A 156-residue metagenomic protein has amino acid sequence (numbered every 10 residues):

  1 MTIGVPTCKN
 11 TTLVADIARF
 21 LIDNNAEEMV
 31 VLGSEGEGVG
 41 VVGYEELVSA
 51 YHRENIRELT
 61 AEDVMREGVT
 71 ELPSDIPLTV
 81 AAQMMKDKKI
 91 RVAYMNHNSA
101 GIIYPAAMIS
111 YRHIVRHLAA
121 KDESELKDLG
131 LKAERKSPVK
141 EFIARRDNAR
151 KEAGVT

Functional and structural regions predicted by a protein language model:
M1-D16, L21-N24, V30-V31: The feature marks the first
M1-G4, G38-I90, Y104-T156: Tandem CBS (Bateman) regulatory domains
D23-A26, K88-R91: Short, small/polar residue-rich loop motifs at catalytic or cofactor-binding pockets
L32, E67, N96: Conserved residues at the C-terminal ends of beta-strands
G33-E37, N98-A100: Short acidic/glycine-rich beta-turn/loop cap or linker motifs at sensory/regulatory domain boundaries that couple input
R91-S99: Short regulatory "switch" loops immediately downstream of catalytic or recognition motifs within protein catalytic
